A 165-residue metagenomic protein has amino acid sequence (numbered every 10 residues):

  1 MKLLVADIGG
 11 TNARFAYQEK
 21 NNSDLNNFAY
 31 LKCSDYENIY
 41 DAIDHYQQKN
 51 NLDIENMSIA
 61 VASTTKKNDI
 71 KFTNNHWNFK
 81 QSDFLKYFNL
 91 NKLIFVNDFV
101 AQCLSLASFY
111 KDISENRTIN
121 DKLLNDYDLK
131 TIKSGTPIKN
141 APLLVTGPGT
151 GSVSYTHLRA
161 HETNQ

Functional and structural regions predicted by a protein language model:
K2-A42: Short glycine-rich, Thr/Ser-proximal phosphate-binding strand/loop in the N-terminal lobe of ATP-dependent enzymes
L3-D7, N56-S58, L143-G147: Short glycine-aspartate micro-motif
A13-Y17, S152-L158: Short beta-strand scaffold segments in enzyme catalytic cores
D41-N50: A short, N-terminal amphipathic alpha-helix
N50-F95, V100-E115, V145: Short beta-strand-loop/turn "lid" adjacent to the catalytic site in phosphate-handling enzymes
F109-A141: A gly/proline- and charged-residue-enriched helix-loop-helix capping module
I138-G147, L158-R159: Small-residue (GG/TT-enriched) beta-loop-alpha framework at ligand/catalytic clefts
H157-A160, N164-Q165: Single conserved hydrophobic/aromatic residue that forms the stacking wall/gate of nucleotide- or nucleobase-binding
